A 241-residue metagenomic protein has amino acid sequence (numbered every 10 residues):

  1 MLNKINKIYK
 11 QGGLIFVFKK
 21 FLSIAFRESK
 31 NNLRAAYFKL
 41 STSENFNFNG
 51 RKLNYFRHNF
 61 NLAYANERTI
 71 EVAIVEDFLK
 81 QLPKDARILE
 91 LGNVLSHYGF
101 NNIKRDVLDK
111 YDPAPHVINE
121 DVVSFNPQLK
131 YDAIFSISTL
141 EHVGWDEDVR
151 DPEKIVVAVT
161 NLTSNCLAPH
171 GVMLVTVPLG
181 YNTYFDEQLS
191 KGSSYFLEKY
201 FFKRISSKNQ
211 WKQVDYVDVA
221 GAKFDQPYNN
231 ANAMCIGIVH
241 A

Functional and structural regions predicted by a protein language model:
F18-P83: Class I SAM-dependent methyltransferase Rossmann-like catalytic core, especially the SAM/SAH-binding loop
N59-A65, G144-V156, Y184-K191: Short, flexible/disordered intra-domain loops and linkers
P83-L95: Conserved class I S-adenosyl-L-methionine
G99-Q128, A133-S136, K154-A158: Adenosine-cofactor binding site in Rossmann-like domains, unifying the SAM/SAH pocket of S-adenosylmethionine-dependent
F135-L140, G144: A conserved beta-strand element that flanks and buttresses the S-adenosyl-L-methionine
E147, M173-F201: Conserved class I S-adenosyl-L-methionine
D151-V172: A short glycine-rich, Lys/Arg-flanked "PGG" loop and its adjoining helix->strand segment in the class I
K191-A241: Class I S-adenosyl-L-methionine
